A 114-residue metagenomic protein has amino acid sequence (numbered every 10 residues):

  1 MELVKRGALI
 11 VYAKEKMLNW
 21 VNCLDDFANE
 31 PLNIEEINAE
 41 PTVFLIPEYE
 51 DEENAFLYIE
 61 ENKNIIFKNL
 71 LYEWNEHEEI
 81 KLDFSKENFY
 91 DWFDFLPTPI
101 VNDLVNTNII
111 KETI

Functional and structural regions predicted by a protein language model:
M1-E2, E35, E79-K81, T113: A general structural signal for short secondary-structure junctions and capping/turn motifs
M1-Y49: Extended, charge-biased low-complexity segments that typically form long amphipathic alpha-helices/coiled-coils
P47-E112: Amphipathic protein-protein interaction modules
